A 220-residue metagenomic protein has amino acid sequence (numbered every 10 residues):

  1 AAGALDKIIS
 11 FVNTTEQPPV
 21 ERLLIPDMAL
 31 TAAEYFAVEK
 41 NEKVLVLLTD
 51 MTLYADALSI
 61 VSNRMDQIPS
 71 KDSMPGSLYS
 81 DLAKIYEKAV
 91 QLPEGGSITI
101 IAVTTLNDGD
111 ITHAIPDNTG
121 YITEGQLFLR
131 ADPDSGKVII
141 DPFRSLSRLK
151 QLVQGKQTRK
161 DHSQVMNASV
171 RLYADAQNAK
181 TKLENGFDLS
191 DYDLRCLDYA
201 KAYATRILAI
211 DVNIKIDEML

Functional and structural regions predicted by a protein language model:
A1-Y35, R64-P75: Nucleotide-state-sensitive switch-loop elements of NTP-binding domains
D6-I9, E39-L45, G95-I101: Loop/turn-to-beta-strand initiation segments
I9-V12, L45-V46, Q126-A131: Short hydrophobic alpha-helical runs that function as membrane-insertion/retention elements
N13-T15, D50, V103-T104: Fold-independent oxyanion-binding glycine-rich loops and adjacent beta-strand/coil segments at enzyme active sites
V20-L58: Phosphate-binding/switch loop-helix module in NTP-utilizing enzymes
Y35, L53, I60-L220: Conserved catalytic/coupling modules of large nucleotide/cofactor-utilizing molecular machines
